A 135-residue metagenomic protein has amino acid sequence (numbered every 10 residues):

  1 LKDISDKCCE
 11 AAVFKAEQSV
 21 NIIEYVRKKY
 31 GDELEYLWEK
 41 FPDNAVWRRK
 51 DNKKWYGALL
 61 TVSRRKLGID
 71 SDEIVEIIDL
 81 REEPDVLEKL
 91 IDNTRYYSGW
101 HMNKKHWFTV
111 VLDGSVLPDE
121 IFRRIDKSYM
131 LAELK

Functional and structural regions predicted by a protein language model:
L1-K135: Charge-dense, helix-prone N-terminal extensions
